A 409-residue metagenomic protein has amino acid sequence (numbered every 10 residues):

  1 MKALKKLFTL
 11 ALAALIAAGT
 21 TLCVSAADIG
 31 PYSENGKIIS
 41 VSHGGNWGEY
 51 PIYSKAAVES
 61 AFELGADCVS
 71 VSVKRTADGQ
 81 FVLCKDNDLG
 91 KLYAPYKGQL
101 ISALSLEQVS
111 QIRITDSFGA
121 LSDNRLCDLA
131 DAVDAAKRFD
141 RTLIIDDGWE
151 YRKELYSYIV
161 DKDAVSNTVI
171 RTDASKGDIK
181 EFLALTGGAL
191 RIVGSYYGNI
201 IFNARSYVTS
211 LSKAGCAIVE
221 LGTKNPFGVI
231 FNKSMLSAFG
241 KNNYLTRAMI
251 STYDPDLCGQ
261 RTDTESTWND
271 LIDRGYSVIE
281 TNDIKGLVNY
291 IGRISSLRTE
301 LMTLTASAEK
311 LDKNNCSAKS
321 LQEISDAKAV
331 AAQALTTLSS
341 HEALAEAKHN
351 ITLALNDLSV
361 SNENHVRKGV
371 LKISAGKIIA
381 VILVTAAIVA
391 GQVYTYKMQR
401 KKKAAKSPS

Functional and structural regions predicted by a protein language model:
M1-D28, N364-S409: Gram-positive cell-envelope targeting signals
K2-K6, H43, K74, R298-L301 (+1 more regions): Basic side chains
T9, A17-S296: Phosphate-group recognition and catalysis centered on beta-loop-alpha active-site segments
N35, G98, A308, A386-I388: Alpha-helical protein-protein interaction elements
S296-L371, K377-I378, G391-K403: Beta-rich interaction/scaffold domains
